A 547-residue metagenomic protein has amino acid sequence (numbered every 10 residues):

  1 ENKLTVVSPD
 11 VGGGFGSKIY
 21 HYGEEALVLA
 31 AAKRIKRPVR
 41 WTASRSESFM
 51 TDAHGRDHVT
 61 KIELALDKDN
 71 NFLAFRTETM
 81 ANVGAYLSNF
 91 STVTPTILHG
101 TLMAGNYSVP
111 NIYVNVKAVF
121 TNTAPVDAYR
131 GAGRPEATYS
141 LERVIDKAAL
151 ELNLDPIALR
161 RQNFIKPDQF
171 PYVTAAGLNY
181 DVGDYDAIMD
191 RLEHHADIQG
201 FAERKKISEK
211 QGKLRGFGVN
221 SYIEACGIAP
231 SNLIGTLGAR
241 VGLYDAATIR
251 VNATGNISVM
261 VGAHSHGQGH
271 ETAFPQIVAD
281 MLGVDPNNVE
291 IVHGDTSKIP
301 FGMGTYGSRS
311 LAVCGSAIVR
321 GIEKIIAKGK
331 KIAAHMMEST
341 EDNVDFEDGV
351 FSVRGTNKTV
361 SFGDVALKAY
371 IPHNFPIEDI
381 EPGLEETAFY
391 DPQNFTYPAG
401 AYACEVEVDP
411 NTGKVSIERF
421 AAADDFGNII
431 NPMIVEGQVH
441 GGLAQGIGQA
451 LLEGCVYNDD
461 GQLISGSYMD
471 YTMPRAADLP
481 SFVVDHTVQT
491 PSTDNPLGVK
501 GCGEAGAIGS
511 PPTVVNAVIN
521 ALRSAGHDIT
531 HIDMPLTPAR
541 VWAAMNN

Functional and structural regions predicted by a protein language model:
E1, F90, I97, N220-N256 (+2 more regions): Conserved beta-alpha junction segments in alpha/beta enzyme cores
E1-T5, A32-W41, K68, T94-C226 (+2 more regions): C-terminal catalytic domains of large/alpha subunits in multi-subunit enzymes
G14-K36, R40-T42, H270-V278: Thiamine diphosphate
F15-H21, M50-R56, R76-E78, G84-S91 (+7 more regions): Short acidic, glycine/serine/threonine-rich loops at helix termini
P38, R45-I112: Active-site cavity-forming subdomains of large catalytic enzyme subunits
M50, L233-L237, E386-N394: Short, P/G- and charge-enriched loop/turn segments at secondary-structure junctions
H58-T60, L243-D245, G400-Y402: Short, small/polar residue-rich loop motifs at catalytic or cofactor-binding pockets
T77-Y86, H264-H266, F420-G427, Q489: Short, solvent-exposed aromatic-acidic interface loops
